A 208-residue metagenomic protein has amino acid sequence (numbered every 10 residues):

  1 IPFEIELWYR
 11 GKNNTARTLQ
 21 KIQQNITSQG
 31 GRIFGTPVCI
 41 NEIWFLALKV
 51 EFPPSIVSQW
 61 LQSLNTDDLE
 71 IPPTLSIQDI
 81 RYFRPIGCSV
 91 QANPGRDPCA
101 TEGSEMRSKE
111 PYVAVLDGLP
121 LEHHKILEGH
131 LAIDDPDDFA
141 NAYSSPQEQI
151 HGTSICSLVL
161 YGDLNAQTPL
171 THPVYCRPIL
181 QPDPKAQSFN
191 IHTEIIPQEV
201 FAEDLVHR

Functional and structural regions predicted by a protein language model:
I1, Q20-G103: Autoinhibitory propeptides
I1-G11: Short glycine-/aliphatic-rich beta-strand segments at the starts of folded cytosolic domains
L7, V50-F52, C176-I179: Hydrophobic side chains in beta-strands
R10, S55, L119-L121: Short, glycine-/Ser/Thr-/acidic-enriched flexible segments
K12-L19: Surface-exposed, low-hydrophobicity interaction/linker segments
T101-D135, N141-F201: Subtilisin-like serine protease catalytic core
R208: Short acidic, glycine-rich surface-loop motifs adjacent to enzyme active sites
